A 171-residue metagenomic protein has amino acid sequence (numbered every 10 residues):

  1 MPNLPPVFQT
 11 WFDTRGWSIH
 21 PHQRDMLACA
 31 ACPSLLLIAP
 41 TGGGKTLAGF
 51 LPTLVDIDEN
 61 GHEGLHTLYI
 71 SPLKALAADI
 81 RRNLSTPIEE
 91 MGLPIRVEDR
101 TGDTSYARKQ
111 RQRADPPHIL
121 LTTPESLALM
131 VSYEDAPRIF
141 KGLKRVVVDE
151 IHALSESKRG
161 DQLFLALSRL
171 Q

Functional and structural regions predicted by a protein language model:
M1-T10: Conserved ASCE P-loop NTPase core motifs with emphasis on AAA+ ATPases
Q9-Q171: Conserved P-loop/Walker A NTP-binding site and adjacent catalytic elements of P-loop NTPases
